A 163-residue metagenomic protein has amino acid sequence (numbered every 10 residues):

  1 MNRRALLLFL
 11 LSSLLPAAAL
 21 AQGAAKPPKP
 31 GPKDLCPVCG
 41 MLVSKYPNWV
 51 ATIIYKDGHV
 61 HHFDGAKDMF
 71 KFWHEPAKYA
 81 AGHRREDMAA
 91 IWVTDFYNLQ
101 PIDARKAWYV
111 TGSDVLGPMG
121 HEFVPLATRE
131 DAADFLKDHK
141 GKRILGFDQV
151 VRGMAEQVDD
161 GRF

Functional and structural regions predicted by a protein language model:
N2-L7: N-terminal export leaders
F9-P16: Bacterial N-terminal signal peptides
A19-G23: Boundary at the C-terminal end of the N-terminal hydrophobic targeting segment
K33: Residues immediately within or flanking Cys/His clusters that coordinate Zn2+ in small zinc-binding modules
C36: Short cysteine-rich clusters marking metal-coordination/redox-active sites
G40: Cys/His-coordinated zinc-binding microdomains
G58-P101: Mid-length scaffold segments of soluble, non-membrane domains
R84-F147: Thiol/selenol-based redox catalytic cores and closely related redox-interacting motifs
